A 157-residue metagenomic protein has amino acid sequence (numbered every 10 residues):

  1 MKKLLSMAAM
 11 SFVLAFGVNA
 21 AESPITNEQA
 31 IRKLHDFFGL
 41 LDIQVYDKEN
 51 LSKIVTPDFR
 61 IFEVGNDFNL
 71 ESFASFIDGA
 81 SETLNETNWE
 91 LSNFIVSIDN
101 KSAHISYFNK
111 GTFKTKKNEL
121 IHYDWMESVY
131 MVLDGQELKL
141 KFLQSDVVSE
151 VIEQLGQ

Functional and structural regions predicted by a protein language model:
M1-L4: Positively charged n-region of N-terminal signal peptides that target proteins for export
M7-A15: Bacterial N-terminal signal peptides
G17-P57, G156-Q157: Short, low-complexity N-terminal intrinsically disordered segments enriched in polar/charged residues
K48-I98: A solvent-exposed, acidic/Ser-Thr-rich amphipathic alpha-helical stretch
I77, L91-V96, N109-G111, M126-V132: Hydrophobic/aromatic beta-strand elements that line small-molecule binding cavities or substrate pockets in beta-rich
E82-E86, G111-H122: Short, cysteine-centered beta-strand-loop-beta hairpins and adjacent loop/turn segments enriched in charged/polar
K101-G111: A short hydrophobic beta-strand element
D124-G156: Short beta-strand edge/turn micro-motifs at domain boundaries
